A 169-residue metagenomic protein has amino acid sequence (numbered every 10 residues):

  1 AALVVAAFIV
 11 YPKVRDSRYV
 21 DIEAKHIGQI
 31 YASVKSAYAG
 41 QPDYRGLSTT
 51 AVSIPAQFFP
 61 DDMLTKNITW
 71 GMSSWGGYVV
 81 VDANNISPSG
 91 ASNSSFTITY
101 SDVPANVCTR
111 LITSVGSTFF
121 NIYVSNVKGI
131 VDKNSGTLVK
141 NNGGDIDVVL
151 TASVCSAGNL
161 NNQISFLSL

Functional and structural regions predicted by a protein language model:
A1-Y19, E23-H26: N-terminal single-pass transmembrane signal-anchor helix
V4-P12, S36-A37, Q41, Q57-P60: Hydrophobic alpha-helical segments involved in membrane association or supramolecular assembly
R15-R18, V34, Y38, V115 (+1 more regions): Short, well-ordered alpha-helical segments in soluble proteins
E23-G46: Amphipathic, membrane-active segments
G40-L169: Periplasmic/extracellular, small/polar-rich flexible segments of pilin-like filament-forming proteins
